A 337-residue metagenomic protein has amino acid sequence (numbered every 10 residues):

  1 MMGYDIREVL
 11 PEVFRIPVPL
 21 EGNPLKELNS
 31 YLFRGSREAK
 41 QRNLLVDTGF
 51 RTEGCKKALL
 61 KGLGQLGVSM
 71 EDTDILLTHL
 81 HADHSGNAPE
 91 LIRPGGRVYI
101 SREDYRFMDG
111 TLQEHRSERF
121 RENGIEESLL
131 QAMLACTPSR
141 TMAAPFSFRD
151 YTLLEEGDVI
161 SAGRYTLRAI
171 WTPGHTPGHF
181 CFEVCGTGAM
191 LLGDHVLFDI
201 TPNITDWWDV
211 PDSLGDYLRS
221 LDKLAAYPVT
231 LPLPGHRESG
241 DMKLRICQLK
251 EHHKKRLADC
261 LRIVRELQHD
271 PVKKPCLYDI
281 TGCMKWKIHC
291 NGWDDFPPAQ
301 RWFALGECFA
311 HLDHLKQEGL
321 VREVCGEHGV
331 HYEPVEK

Functional and structural regions predicted by a protein language model:
Y4-L66, C181-G193, F198: Conserved beta-strand hairpin/beta-sheet module of binuclear metal-dependent hydrolase folds, prominently
V9, R93-G95, P228: Short, structured coil segments at secondary-structure junctions
L10-V18, T137-A143, G163-Y165: Short Pro/Gly-enriched beta-strand edge/turn motifs at strand-loop
E12, H236, C260, L315: Residue-level signal for inorganic ion chemistry
E12-V13, E103, D158, Y165 (+1 more regions): Well-ordered beta-strand scaffold positions
K26, R51-I160, C247, T281: Active-site HxH/HxHxD metal-binding segment of metal-dependent hydrolases
N43-L45, F50-E53, R140-F146, Y151 (+1 more regions): Metallo-beta-lactamase
V264-K337: C-terminal regulatory/interaction regions
